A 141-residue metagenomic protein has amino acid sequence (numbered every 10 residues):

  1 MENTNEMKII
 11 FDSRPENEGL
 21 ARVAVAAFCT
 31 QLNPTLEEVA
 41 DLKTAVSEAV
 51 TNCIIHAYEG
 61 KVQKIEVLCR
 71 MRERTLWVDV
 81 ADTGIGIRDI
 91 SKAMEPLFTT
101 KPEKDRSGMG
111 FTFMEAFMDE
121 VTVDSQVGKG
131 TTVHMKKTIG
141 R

Functional and structural regions predicted by a protein language model:
M1-K8, C53-R141: Conserved beta-strand-loop-beta-strand hairpin that lines the nucleotide-binding pocket of ATP/GTP-utilizing enzymes
N5-E6, E18, V25-T30: Long, hydrophobic N-terminal alpha-helical segment
E6-F11, L32-T35: A short, mixed-charge helix-start or loop-turn motif at secondary-structure junctions
K8-L20: STAS-typified acidic loop motif
V23-S47, R106: Conserved short strand/loop->alpha-helix "switch" segment adjacent to the catalytic nucleotide/phosphoryl-transfer site
E48-N52: Conserved polar catalytic motif of the HATPase_c/GHKL fold
